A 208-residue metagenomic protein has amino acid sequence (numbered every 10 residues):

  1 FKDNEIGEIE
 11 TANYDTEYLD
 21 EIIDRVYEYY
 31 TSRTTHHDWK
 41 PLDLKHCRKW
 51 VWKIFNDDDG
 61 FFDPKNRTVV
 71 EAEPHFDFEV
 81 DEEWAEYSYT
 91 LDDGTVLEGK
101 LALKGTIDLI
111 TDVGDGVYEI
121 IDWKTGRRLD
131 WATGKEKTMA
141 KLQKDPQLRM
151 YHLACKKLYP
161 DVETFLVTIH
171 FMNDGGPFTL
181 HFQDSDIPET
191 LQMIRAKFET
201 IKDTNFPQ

Functional and structural regions predicted by a protein language model:
F1-S88: A non-catalytic, helix-rich entry segment at domain boundaries
E10, D115, A140-D145, M150-Q208: Metal-dependent nuclease catalytic regions and adjoining charged, substrate-binding loops involved in nucleic-acid end
T35-D38, L42, D93, K135 (+1 more regions): Short coil/turn segments at secondary-structure junctions
D38-W39, D59-F62, V96-E98, K135-M139 (+1 more regions): Short helix-to-loop capping/linker segments positioned immediately adjacent to catalytic or ligand/cofactor-binding
L44, R48, K100, P188-L191: Short, structured helix-loop boundary elements
R67-V69, K100, K104, T164: A general secondary-structure signal for short beta-strands and their flanking turns/coil in non-transmembrane regions
A72-P74, L109, V167: A structural signal for short, well-ordered beta-strand segments
D77-L148, H152-C155: Non-catalytic protein-protein interaction segments used by genome-maintenance enzymes to assemble and couple activities
